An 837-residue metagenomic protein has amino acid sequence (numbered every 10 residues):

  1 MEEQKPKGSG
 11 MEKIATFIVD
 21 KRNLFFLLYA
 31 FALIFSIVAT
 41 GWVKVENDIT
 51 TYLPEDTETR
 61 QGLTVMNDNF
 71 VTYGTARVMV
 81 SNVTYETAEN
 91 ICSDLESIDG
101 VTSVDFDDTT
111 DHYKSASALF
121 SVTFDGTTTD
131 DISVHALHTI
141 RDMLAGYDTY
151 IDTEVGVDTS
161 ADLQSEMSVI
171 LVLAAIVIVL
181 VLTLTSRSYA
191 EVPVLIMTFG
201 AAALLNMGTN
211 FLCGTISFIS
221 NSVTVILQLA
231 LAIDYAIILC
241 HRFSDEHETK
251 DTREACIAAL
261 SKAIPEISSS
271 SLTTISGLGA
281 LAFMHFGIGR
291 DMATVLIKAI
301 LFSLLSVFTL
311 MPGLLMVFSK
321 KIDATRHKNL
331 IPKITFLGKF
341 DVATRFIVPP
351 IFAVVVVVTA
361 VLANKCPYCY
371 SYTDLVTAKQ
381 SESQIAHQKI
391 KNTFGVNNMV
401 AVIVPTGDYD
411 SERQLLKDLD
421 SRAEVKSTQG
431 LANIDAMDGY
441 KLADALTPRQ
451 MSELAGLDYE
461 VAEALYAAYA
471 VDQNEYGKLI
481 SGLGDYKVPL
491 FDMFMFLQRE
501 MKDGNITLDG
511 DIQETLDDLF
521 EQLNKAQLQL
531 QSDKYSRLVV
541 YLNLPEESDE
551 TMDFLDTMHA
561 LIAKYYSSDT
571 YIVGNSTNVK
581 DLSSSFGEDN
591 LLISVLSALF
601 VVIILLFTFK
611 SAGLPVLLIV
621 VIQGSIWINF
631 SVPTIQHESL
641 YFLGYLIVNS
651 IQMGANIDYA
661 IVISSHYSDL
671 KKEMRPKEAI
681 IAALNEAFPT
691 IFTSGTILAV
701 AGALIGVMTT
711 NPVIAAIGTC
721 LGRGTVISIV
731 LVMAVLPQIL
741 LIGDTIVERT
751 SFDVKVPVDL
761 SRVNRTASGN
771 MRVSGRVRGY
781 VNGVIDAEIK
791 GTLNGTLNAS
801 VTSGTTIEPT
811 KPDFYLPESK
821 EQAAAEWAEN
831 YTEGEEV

Functional and structural regions predicted by a protein language model:
M1-N47, V101, T128-S371, E546 (+2 more regions): Membrane-embedded transmembrane helical bundles of large multi-pass transporters/channels
E2-Q4, G8-A30, I37-G41, D56 (+13 more regions): Structural signature of multi-pass, alpha-helical inner-membrane proteins
V43-T57, P367-Q380, Q498-Q513: Acidic/glycine-enriched edge-of-secondary-structure segments
Y52-P54, E58, N69-T75, V83 (+2 more regions): Juxtamembrane segments of multi-pass membrane proteins
D56-Q61, D68-N69, S81-T123, D158-A161 (+2 more regions): Extracytoplasmic
V65, H387-K391, Q414-D418, Q522-L528 (+1 more regions): Generic recognition of flexible, low-complexity loop/linker segments
G74-N82, C92, D107-Q164, N398-T406 (+5 more regions): A short beta-strand structural signal in non-transmembrane regions
T393-N397, A423, L519-F520, L528-K534 (+5 more regions): A structural signal for short secondary-structure junctions
